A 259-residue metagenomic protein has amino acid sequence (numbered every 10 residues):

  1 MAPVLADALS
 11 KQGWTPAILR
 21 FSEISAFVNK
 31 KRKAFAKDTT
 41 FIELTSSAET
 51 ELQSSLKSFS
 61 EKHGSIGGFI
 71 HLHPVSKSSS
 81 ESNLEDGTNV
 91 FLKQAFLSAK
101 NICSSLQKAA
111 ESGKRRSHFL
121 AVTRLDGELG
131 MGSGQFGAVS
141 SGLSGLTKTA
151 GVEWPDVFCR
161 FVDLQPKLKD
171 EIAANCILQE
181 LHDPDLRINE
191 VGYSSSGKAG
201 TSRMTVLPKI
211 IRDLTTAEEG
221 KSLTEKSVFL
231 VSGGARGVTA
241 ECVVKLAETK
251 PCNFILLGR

Functional and structural regions predicted by a protein language model:
A2-P3, T239: Short, well-ordered alpha-helical microsegments
A6, Q53-H63, V243-E248: Short amphipathic alpha-helices and their capping/turn segments at secondary-structure boundaries
D7, K148-V152, K245: Surface-exposed charge patches
A8-I18, S222-R259: Phosphate-binding active sites in nucleotide-utilizing proteins
R20-F41, T45-E49, F59-A217, S227 (+1 more regions): Glycine-rich nucleotide cofactor-binding loops and adjacent beta-alpha elements of adenine nucleotide/dinucleotide sites
